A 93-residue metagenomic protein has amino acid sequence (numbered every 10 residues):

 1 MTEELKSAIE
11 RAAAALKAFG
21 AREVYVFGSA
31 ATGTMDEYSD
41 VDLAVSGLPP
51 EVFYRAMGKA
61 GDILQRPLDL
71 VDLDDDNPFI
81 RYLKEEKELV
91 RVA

Functional and structural regions predicted by a protein language model:
M1-E23, A31-E37, L48-A93: Catalytic core of pol beta-like nucleotidyltransferases
S39-V41: Change "...and in nucleic-acid phosphodiester-cleaving endonucleases..." to "...and in nucleic-acid processing enzymes
A44-S46: Short hydrophobic/aromatic beta-strand micro-patches that form the beta-sheet surface supporting nucleotide- or nucleic
